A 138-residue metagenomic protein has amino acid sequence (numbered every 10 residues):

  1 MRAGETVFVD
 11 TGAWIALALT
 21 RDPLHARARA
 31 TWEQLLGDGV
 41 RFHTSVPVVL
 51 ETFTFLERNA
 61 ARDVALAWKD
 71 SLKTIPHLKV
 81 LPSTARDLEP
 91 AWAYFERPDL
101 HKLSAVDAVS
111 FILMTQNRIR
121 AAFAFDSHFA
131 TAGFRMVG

Functional and structural regions predicted by a protein language model:
M1-T44, E57-S71, G138: Short, well-structured N-terminal submotif of metal-dependent ribonuclease cores
M1-T6, F111-I112, Q116-G138: Acidic, PIN/NYN-like endoribonuclease modules and their adjacent C-terminal/linker elements
R2, K79-A121: Active-site neighborhoods of divalent-metal-dependent phosphate/nucleic-acid chemistry enzymes
D10, E51, D107, D126: Acidic active-site catalytic centers that drive phospho-/nucleotidyl reactions and related ester hydrolyses
A13-W14, E51-T52, P90: A general alpha-helix detector
D38-G39, I75, A132: Structured helix-beta-strand junction loops
T54-E57, T115: Short glycine/serine- and small hydrophobic-enriched flexible loop segments
